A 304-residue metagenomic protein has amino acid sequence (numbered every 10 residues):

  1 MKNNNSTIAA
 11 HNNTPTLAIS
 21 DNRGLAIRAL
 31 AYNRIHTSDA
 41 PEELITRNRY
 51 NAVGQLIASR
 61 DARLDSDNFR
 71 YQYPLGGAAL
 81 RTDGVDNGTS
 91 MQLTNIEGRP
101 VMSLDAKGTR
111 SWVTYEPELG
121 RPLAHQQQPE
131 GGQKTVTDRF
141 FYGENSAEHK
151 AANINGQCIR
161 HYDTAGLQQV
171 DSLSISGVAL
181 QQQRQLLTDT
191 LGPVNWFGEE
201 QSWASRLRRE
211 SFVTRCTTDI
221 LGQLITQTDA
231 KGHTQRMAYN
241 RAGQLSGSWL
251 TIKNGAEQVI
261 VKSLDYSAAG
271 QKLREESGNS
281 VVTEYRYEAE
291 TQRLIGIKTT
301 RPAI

Functional and structural regions predicted by a protein language model:
M1-I304: Beta-strand elements of repeat-based all-beta scaffolds
